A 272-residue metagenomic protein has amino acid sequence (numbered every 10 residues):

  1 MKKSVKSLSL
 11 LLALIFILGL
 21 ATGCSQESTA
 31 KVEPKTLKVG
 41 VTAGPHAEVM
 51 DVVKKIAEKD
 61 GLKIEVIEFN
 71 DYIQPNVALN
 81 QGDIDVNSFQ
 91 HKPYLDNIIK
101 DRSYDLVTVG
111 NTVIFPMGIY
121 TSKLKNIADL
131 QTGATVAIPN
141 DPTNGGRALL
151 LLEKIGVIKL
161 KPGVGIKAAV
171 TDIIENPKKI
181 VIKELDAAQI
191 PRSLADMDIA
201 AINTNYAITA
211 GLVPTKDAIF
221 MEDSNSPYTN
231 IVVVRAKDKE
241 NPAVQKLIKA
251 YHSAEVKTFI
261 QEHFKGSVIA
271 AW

Functional and structural regions predicted by a protein language model:
M1-T36, W272: Short, low-complexity disordered leader/linker segments with a strong preference for bacterial N-terminal type II
V32-G44, L62-E68, T135-V136: Short, well-ordered beta-strand elements
G44, N70-Y72, G82, V86-D96 (+4 more regions): Beta->alpha turn/N-cap motifs
I67-V77, V164-R192: Short helix-initiation/N-cap motifs at beta->coil->alpha
N97-V109, S122-L124, D196, A201 (+1 more regions): Ligand-binding "clamshell"
V109-I158, K257: A conserved helix-loop-strand patch within extracytoplasmic ligand-binding domains of the periplasmic binding
P116-I127, T229-N241: A bilobed periplasmic-binding-protein/Venus flytrap-type ligand-binding module shared by bacterial periplasmic
N144-E153, Y251-A271: Periplasmic-binding protein-like
